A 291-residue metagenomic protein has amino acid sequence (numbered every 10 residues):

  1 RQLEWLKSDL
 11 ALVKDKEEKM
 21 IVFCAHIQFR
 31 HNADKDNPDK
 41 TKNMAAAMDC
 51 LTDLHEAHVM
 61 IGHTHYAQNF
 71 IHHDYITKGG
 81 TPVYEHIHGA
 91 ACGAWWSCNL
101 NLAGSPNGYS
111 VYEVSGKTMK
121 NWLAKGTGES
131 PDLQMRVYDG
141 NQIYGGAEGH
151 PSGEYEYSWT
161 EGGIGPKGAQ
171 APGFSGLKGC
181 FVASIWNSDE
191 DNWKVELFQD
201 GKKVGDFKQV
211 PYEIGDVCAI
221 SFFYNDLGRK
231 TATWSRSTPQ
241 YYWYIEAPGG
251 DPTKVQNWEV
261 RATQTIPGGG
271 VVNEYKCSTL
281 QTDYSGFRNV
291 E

Functional and structural regions predicted by a protein language model:
R1-H86: His/acidic metal-ligating clusters that form di-metal
E4-A11, D74, G79-E291: Metal-dependent phosphoesterase/phosphodiesterase active-site architecture
